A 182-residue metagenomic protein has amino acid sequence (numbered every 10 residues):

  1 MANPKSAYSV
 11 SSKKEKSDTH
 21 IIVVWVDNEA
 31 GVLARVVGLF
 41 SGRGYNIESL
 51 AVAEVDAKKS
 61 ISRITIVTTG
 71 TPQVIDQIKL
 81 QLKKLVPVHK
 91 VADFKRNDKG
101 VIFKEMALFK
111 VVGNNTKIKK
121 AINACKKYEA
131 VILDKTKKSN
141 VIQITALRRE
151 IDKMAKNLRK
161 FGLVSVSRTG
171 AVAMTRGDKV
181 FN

Functional and structural regions predicted by a protein language model:
M1-S62, T69-N182: Long, contiguous binding/interaction regions
